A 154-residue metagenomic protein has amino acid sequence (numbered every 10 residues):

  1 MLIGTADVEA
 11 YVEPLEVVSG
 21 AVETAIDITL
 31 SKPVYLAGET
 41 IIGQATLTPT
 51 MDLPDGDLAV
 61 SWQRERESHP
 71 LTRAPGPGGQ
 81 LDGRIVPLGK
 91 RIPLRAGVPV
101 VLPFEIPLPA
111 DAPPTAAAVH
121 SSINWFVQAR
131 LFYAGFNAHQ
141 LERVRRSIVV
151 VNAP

Functional and structural regions predicted by a protein language model:
M1-P154: C-terminal beta-sandwich interaction modules and adjacent acidic, Ser/Thr/Pro/Gly-rich low-complexity tails used
